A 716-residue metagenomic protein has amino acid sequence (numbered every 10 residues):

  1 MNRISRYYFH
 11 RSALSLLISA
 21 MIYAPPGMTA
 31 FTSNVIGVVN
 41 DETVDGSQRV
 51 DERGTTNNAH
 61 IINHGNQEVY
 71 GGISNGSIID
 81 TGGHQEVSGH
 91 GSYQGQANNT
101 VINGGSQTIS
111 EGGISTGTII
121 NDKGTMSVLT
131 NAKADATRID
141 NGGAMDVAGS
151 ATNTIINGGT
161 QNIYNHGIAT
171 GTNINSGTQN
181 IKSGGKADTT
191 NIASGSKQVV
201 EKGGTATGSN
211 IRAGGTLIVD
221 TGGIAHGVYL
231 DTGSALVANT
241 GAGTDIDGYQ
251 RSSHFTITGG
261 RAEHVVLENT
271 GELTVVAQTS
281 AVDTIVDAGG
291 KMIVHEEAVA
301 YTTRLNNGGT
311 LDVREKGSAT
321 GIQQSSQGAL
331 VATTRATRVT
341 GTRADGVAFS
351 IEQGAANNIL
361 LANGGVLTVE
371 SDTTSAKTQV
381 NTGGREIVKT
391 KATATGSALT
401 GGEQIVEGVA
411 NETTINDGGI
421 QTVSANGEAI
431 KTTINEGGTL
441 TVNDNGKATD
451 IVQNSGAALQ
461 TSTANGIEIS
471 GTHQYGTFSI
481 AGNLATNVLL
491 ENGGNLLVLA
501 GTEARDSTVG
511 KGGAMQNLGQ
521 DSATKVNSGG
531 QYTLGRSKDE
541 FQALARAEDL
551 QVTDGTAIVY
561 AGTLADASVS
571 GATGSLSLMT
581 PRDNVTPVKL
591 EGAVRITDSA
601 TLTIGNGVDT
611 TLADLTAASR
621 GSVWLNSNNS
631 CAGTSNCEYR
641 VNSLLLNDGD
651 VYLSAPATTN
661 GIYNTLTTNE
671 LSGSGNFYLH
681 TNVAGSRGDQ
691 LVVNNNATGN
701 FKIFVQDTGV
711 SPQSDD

Functional and structural regions predicted by a protein language model:
M1-P25: Bacterial Sec-dependent N-terminal signal peptides
A20-G76, Y249-S280, T337-T373, G466-L490 (+5 more regions): N-terminal segments that cap or nucleate solenoid repeat domains
D51, I62, Y70, D80 (+73 more regions): Feature marks extracellular polysaccharide-active and adherence modules
R53-N57, S74-N75, Q96-A97, I114-S115 (+19 more regions): Short, recurring structural edge motifs at helix starts
G91, G241-A242, A336, A657 (+1 more regions): Acidic glycine-/aspartate-rich tracts in secreted/extracellular proteins
Y229, T240-Q250, T334-R343, G396 (+3 more regions): GD-rich hexapeptide-repeat beta-solenoids
V339, E468, H473, N517 (+3 more regions): Extracellular beta-solenoid/beta-roll
